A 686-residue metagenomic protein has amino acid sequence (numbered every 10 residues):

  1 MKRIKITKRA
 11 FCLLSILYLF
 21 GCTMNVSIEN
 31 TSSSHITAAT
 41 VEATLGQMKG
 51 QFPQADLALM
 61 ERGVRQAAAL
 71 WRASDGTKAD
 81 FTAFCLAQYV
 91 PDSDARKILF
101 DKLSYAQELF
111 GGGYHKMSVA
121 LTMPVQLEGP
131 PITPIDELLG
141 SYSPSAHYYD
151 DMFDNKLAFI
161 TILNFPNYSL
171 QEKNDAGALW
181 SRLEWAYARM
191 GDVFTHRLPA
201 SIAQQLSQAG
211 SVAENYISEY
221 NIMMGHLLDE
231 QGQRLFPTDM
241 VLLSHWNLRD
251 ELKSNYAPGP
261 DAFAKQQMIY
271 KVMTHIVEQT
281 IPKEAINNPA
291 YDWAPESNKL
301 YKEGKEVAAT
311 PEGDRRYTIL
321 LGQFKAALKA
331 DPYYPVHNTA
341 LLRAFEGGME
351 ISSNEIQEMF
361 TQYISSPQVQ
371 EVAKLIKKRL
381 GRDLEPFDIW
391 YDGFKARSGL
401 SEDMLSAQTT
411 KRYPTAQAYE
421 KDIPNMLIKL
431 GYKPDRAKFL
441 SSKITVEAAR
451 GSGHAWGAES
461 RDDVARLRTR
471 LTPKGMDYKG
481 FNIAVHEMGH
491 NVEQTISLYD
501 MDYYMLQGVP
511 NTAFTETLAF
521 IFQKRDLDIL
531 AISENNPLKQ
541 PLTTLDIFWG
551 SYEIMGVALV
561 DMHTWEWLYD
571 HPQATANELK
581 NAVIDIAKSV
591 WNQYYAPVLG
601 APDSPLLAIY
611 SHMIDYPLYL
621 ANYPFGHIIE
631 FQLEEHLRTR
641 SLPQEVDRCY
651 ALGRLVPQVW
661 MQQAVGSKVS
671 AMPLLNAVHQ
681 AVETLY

Functional and structural regions predicted by a protein language model:
K2-F11: Bacterial N-terminal signal peptides that target proteins for export
V26-L300, A327-L400, Q573-Y686: C-terminal, non-catalytic "cap/extension" segments appended to globular domains
L242-R249, D392-G399, A455-L467, M488-Y499 (+2 more regions): Active-site-adjacent bridging/hinge elements
S401-D463: Auxiliary, metal-adjacent structural segments of Zn-dependent hydrolase domains
L467-L498, F520: Active-site recognition of the HExxH zinc-binding catalytic motif
I496-D500, Y504-I547, G626, G666: Post-HExxH zinc-binding segment in Zn-dependent metallohydrolases
D528-S611: Long, amphipathic alpha-helical stalk/connector segments used for oligomerization, subunit docking, or mechanical
